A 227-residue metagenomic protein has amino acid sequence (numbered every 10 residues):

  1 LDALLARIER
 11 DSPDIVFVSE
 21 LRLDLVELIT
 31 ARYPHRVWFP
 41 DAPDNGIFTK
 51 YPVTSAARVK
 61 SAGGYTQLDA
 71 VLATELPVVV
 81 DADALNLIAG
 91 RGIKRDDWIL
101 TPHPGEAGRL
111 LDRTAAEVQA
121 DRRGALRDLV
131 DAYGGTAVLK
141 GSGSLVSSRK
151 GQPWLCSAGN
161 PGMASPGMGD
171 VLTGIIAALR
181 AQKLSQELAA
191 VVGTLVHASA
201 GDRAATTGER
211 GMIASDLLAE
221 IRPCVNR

Functional and structural regions predicted by a protein language model:
L1-A31: N-terminal, active-site-proximal structural segment of metallo-dependent hydrolase catalytic domains
L1-R10, T49-A73: Active-site regions of metal-assisted phosphoester/phosphodiester hydrolases, unifying DNase/endonuclease modules
D14-S19, W38-F39, G46-I47, D69 (+1 more regions): Structural recognition of the beta-strand scaffold that forms the well-ordered cores of secreted hydrolase catalytic
V71-A158: Glycine-rich phosphate/dinucleotide-binding loop and adjoining beta-alpha-beta core of small-molecule
R109, S165-V196: Short, small-residue alpha-helix embedded
A115-R122, K183-V191, E209-M212: Short, charged, surface-exposed loops that flank catalytic or proteolytic processing sites
G159-M163: Glycine-rich phosphate/pyrophosphate-binding beta-alpha loops
S199-R227: Charged C-terminal helix
